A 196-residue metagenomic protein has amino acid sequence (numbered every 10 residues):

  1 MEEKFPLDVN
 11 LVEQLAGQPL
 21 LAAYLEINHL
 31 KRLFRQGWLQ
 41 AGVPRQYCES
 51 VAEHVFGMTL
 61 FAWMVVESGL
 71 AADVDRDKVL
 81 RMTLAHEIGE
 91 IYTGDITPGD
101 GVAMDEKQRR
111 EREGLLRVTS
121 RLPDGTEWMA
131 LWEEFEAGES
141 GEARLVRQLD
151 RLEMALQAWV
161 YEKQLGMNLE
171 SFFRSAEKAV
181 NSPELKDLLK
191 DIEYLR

Functional and structural regions predicted by a protein language model:
M1-R196: Alpha-helical, largely C-terminal catalytic domains that coordinate divalent metal ions via clustered Asp/Glu/His
